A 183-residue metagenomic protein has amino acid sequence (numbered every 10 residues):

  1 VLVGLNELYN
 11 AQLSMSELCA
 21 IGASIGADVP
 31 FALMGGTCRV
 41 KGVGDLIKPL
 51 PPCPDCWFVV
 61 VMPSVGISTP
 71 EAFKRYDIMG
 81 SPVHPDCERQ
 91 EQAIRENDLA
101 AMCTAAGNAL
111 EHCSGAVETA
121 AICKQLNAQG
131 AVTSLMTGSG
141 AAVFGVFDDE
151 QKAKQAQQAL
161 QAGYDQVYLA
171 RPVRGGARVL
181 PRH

Functional and structural regions predicted by a protein language model:
V1-E17, F31-G35: DPxDG-like acidic metal-binding loop motif
V1-L8, T137-D148: Short, small-residue alpha-helix embedded
L13-I25, A106, K154-Q158: Short, well-structured alpha-helical segments that form the helix of a local strand-helix-strand
A20, S24-I25, V40-P49: Active-site glycine-rich loop that binds ribose-phosphate moieties when present
F31-L33, M136, L169: General beta-strand structural signal in soluble alpha/beta enzymes
T37-R39, F58-V60, F144: Conserved hydrophobic/aromatic beta-strand scaffold that supports enzyme active sites
V43-T133, D148-Q161, D165, L169-H183: Conserved, helical-rich catalytic subdomain that frames metal- and/or nucleotide-binding sites in enzyme alpha/beta
